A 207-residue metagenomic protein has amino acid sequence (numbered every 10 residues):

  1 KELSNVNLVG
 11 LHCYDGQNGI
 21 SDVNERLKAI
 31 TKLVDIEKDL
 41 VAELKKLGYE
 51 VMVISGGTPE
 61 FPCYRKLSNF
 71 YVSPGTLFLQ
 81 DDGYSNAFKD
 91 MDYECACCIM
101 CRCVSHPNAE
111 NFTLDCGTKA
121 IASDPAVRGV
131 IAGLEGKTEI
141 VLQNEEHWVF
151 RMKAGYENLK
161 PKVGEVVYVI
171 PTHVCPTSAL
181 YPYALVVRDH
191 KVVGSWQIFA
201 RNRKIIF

Functional and structural regions predicted by a protein language model:
K1-M91: Active-site loop/helix belt of alpha/beta enzymes
L33, D92-E94, T138-L142: Short Gly/Pro-enriched turn/cap motifs at secondary-structure boundaries
P59-G136: Active-site loop ensemble at the mouth of alpha/beta enzyme cores that anchors a bound cofactor
N108-F207: C-terminal accessory subdomain/extension
